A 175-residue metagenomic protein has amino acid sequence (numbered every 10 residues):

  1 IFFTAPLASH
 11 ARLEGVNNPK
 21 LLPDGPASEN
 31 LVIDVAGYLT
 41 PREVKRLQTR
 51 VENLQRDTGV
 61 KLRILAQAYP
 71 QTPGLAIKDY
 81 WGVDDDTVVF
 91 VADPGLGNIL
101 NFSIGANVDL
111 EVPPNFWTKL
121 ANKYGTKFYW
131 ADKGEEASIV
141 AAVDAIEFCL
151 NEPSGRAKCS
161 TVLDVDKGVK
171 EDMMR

Functional and structural regions predicted by a protein language model:
I1-V89, P94-R175: A structural boundary signal for the start of the first folded domain, especially the loop/turn and N-capping region
